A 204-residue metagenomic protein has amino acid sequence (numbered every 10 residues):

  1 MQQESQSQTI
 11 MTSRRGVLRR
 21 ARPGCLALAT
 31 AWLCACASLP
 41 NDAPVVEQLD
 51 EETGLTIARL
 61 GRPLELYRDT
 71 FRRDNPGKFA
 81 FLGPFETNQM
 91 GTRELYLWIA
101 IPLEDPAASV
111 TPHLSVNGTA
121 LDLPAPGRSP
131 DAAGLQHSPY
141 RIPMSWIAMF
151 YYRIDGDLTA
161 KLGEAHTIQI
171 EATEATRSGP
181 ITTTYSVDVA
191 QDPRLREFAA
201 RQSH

Functional and structural regions predicted by a protein language model:
Q3: Cationic, low-complexity basic patches in intrinsically disordered or flexible, solvent-exposed regions
V17-C25: N-terminal export leaders
W32-A35: C-terminal motif of bacterial Sec signal peptides marking the signal peptidase cleavage site
A37-P40: Bacterial signal peptide processing site
P44-D69: Post-signal peptide N-terminal segment of mature Sec-exported envelope proteins
F81-T111: Short, surface-exposed binding/anchoring microloops in extracellular/periplasmic proteins
D105-A132: Extended low-complexity, serine/threonine- and proline-enriched intrinsically disordered segments
P124-H204: Internal interaction segment
